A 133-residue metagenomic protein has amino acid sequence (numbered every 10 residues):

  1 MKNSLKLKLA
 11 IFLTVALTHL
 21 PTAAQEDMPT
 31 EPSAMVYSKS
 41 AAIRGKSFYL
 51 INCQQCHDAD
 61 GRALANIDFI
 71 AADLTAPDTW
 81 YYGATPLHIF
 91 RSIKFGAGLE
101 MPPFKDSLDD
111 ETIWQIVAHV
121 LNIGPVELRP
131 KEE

Functional and structural regions predicted by a protein language model:
K2-L9: Bacterial N-terminal signal peptides that target proteins for export
L9-A16: Hydrophobic helical h-region of N-terminal Sec-dependent signal peptides in bacterial secretory/periplasmic proteins
A24-F48, P130-E133: Electrostatic cytochrome c docking/interface patches
V36-K39, K46, D58-F90: Gly/Gly-Pro-rich "capping" loops immediately C-terminal to redox-active cysteine motifs in periplasmic/lumenal
G45-D60, M101, I116-V120: The canonical Cys-X-X-Cys-His
H57-R62, K94, D106, L121: Detector for the c-type heme attachment site
K105-E133: C-terminal capping alpha-helices of c-type cytochrome domains
